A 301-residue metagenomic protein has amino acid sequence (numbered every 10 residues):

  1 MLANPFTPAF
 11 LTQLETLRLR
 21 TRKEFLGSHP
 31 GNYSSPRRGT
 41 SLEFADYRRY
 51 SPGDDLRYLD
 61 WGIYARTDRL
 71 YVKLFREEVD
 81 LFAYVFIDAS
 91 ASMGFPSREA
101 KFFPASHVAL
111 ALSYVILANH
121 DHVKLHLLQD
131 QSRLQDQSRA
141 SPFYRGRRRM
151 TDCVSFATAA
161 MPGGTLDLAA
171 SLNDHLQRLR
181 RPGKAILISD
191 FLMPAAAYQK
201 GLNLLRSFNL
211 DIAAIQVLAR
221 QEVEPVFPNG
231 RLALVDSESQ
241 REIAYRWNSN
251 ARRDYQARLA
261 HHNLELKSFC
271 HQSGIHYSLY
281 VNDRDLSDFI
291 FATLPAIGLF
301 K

Functional and structural regions predicted by a protein language model:
M1-P36, Q177-G183, A195, Q199-K301: Von Willebrand factor type A / integrin I
M1-Y144, I186-I188, P194-A196, K200 (+4 more regions): An amphipathic, basic-hydrophobic helix/alpha-beta surface used to engage anionic, phosphate-rich ligands or surfaces
F103, P162-A169, L192, A257-A260: Conserved phosphate-coordination/catalytic loops
H107, A111, L166-N173, A196 (+2 more regions): Short, contiguous clusters of charged residues that form electrostatic/catalytic patches at enzyme active sites, used
R139-G146, I243-N248: Short amphipathic beta-strand/extended segments with alternating polar/hydrophobic composition
P142-F156, P295-A296: Short, electropositive alpha-helical surface patch
R149-G183, A195-A196, L218, V223: Von Willebrand factor
F156, I188-S189: Thr-Gly-centered strand-to-loop micro-motif
